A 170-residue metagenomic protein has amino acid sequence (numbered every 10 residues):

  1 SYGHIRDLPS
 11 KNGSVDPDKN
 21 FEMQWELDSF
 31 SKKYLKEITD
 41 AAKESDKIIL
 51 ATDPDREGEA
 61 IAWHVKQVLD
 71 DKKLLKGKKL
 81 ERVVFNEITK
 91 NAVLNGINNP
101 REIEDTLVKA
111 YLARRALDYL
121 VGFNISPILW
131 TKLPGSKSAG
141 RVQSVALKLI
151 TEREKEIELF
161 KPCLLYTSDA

Functional and structural regions predicted by a protein language model:
S1-L112: Intrinsically disordered, low-complexity regulatory segments
A92-L165: C-terminal or mid-to-C-terminal helical accessory/interaction module adjacent to the motor/catalytic core
Y166-A170: Conserved small/polar residues in nucleotide/adenosyl-binding loops
